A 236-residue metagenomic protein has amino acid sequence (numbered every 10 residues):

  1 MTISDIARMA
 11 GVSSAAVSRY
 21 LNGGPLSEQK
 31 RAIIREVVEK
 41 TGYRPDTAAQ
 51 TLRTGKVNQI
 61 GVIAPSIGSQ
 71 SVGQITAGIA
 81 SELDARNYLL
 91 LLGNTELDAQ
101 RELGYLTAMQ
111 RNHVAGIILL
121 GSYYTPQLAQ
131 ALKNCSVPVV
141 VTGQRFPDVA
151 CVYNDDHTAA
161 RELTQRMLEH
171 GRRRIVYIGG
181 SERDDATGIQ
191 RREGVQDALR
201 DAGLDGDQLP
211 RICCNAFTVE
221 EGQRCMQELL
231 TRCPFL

Functional and structural regions predicted by a protein language model:
M1-N58: N-terminal helix-turn-helix DNA-binding module of bacterial transcription factors
S13, N58, A115, R172-I175 (+1 more regions): Short acidic/polar active-site loop segments enriched in Thr and Asp
A32, Y43-A115, S181, I189 (+1 more regions): Amphipathic helical "hinge" segments at domain boundaries
K40, S81-R86, N134-V141, R145-L236: Bacterial carbohydrate/catabolite-sensing allosteric modules
A49, L103-L106, A129, T164 (+1 more regions): Short hydrophobic/charged patches on amphipathic alpha-helices used for structural packing and interfaces
E96-A99, L120-T125: Short beta->alpha connector loops
Y124-C135: Active-site-adjacent beta->alpha loops and helix N-cap segments on the catalytic face of soluble alpha/beta enzymes
